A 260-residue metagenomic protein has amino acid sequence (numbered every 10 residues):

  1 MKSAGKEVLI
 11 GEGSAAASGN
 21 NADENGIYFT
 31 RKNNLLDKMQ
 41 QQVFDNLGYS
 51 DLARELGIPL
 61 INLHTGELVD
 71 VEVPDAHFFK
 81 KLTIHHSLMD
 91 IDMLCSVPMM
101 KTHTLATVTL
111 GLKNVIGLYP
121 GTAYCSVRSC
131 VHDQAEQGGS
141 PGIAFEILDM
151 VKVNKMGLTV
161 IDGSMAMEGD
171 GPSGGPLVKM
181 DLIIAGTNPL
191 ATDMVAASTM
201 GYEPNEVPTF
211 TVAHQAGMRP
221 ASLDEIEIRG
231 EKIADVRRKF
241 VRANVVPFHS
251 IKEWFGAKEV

Functional and structural regions predicted by a protein language model:
M1-V260: N-terminal and secondary-structure boundary signal
